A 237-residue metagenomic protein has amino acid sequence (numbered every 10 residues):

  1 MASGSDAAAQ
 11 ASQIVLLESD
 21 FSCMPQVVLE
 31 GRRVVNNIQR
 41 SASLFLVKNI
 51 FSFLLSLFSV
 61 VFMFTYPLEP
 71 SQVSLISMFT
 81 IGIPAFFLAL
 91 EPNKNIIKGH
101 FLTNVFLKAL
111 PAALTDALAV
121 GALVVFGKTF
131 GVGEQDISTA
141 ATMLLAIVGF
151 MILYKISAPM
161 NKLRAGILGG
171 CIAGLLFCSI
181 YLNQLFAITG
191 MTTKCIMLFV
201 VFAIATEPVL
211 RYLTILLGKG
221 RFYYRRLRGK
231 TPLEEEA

Functional and structural regions predicted by a protein language model:
S3-R164, I172-N183: Membrane-embedded transport module
I38, S59-V60, F150, I167-C171 (+1 more regions): Cytosolic catalytic headpiece
